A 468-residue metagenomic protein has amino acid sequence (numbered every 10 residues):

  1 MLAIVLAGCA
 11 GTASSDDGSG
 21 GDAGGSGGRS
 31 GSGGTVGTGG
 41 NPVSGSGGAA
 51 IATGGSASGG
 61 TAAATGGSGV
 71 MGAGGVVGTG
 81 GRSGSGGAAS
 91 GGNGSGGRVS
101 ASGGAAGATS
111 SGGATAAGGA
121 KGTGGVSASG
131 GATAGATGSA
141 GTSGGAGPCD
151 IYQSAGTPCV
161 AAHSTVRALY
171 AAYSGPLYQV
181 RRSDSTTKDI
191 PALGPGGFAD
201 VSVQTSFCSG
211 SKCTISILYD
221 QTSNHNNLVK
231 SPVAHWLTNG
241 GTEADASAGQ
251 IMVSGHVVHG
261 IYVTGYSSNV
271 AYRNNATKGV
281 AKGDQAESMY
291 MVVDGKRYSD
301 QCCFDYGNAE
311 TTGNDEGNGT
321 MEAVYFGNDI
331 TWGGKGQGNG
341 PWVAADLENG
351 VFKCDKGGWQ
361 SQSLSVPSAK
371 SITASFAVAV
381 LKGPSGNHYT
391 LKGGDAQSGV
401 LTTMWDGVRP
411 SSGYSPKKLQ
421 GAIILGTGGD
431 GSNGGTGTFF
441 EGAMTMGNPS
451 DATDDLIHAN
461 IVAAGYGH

Functional and structural regions predicted by a protein language model:
I4-G145: Ser/Thr-rich, Pro/Gly/Ala-heavy low-complexity intrinsically disordered linkers and tails of secreted extracellular
G144-L237, G283, Y290, A463-H468: GGW-centered surface loops in extracellular recognition modules
G156, D220, M289-G295, A379 (+1 more regions): Short hydrophobic/aromatic patches on beta-strands that form ligand-binding or substrate-lining surfaces
A171-A172, F207-G210, M252-S254, K282-Q285 (+4 more regions): Extracellular/periplasmic catalytic domains that process cell-envelope and extracellular macromolecules
P176, C213-T214, E287-M289, S375-A379 (+3 more regions): Residue-level detector of short, conserved catalytic/binding motifs and their immediate flanks
H225-T373, P384-H388, S398-D406, N448-G465: Extracellular glycan-recognition modules
D395-Q420: Short, solvent-exposed beta-strand-to-loop segments that form ligand-recognition rims of beta-rich domains
S415-F439, N448: Extracellular glycan-interaction patches encoded by glycine-rich segments
